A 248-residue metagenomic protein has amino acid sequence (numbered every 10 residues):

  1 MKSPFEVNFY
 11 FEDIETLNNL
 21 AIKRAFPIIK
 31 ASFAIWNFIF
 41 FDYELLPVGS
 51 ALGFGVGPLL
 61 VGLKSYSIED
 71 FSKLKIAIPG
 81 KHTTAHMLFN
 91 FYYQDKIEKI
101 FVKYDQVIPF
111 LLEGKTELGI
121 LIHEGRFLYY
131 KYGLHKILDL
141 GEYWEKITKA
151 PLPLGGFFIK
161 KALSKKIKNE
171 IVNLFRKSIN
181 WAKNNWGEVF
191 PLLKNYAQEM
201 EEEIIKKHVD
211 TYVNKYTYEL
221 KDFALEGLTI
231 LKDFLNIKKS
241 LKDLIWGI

Functional and structural regions predicted by a protein language model:
M1, P58-L118, E124, E226 (+1 more regions): Bilobed "Venus flytrap"/periplasmic-binding protein-like clamshell domains and structurally analogous long
D13-E15, A21-N37, K103-Y104, L121-F127: Beta->alpha turn/N-cap motifs
L20-I22, L111-L112, I171, L235: Hydrophobic residues within well-ordered alpha-helices
Y43-S50, K75: A structural signal for short loop-to-beta-strand junctions that line the ligand-binding cleft of periplasmic/secreted
P47-I68, K146-A162: Hydrophobic/proline-rich hinge and linker segments of small-molecule sensing/allosteric domains, predominantly
K103-K194: Pocket-lining segment of extracytoplasmic ligand-binding domains
S164-F234: Secondary-structure end/capping motifs
I237-I248: Conserved C-terminal helix/tail region of periplasmic/extracytoplasmic solute-binding proteins
